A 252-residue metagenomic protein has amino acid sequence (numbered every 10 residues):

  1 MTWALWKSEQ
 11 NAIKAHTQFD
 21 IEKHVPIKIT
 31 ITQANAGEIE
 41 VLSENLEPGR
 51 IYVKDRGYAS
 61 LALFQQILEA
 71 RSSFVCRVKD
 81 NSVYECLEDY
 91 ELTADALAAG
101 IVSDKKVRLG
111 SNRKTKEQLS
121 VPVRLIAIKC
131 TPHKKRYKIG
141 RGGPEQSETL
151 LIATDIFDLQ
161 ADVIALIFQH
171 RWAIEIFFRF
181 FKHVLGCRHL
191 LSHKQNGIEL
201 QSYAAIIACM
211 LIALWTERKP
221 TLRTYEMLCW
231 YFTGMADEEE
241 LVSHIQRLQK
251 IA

Functional and structural regions predicted by a protein language model:
T2-A252: Single, function-defining residue in the core of a domain
